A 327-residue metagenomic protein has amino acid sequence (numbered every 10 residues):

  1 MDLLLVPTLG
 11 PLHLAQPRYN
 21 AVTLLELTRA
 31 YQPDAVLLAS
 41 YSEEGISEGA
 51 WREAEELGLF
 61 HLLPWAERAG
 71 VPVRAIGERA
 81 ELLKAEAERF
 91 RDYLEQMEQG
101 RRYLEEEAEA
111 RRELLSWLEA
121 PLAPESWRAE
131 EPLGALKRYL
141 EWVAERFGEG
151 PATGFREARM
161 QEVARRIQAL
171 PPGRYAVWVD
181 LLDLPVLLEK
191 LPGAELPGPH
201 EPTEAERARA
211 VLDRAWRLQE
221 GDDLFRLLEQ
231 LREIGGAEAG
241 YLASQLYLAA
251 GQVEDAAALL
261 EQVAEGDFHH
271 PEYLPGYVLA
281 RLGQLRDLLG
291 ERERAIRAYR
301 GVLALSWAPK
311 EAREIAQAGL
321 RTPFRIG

Functional and structural regions predicted by a protein language model:
M1-G327: Compositional signal for N-terminal targeting/processing segments
